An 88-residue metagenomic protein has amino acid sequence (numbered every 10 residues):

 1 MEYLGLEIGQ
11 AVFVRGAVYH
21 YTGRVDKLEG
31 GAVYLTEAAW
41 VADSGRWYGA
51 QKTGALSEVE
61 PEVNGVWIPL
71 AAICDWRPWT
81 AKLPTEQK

Functional and structural regions predicted by a protein language model:
E2-K88: Conserved RNA-binding domains used in RNP assembly and mRNA/RNA metabolism
